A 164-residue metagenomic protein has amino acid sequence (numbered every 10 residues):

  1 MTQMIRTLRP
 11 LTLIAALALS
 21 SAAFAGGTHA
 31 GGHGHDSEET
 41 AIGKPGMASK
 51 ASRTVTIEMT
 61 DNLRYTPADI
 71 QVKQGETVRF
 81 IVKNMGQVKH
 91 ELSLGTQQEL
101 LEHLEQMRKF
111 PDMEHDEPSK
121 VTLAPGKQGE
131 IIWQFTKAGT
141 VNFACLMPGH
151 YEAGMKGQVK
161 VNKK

Functional and structural regions predicted by a protein language model:
T2-T12: Bacterial N-terminal signal peptides that target proteins for export
S20-A22: N-terminal signal peptide c-region/cleavage motif recognized by signal peptidases
G26-E58, E99-M113, H150-K164: Extracytoplasmic/periplasmic copper-protein system
G26-H33, R64, E117-K164: Extracellular/periplasmic metallocenter environments
M47-T77: N-terminal edge beta-strand
V82-N84: Asparagine-centered strand-capping/turn motif at beta-strand->loop junctions
G86-K89: Extended, low-complexity, turn-rich repeat/linker tracts enriched in Gly/Pro/Ser/Thr and Asp/Glu that occur
E91-G95: Beta-strand signatures of extracellular beta-sandwich domains
